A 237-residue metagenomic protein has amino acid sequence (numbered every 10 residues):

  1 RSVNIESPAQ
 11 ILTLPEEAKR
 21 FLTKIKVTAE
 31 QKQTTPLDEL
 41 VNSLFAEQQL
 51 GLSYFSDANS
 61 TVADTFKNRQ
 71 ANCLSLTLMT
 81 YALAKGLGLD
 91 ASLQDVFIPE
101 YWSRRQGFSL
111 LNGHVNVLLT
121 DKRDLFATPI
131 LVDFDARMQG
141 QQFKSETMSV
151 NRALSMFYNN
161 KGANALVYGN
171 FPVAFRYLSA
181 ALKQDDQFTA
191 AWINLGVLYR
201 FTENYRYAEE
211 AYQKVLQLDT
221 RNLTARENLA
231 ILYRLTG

Functional and structural regions predicted by a protein language model:
S2-D64: Secondary-structure boundary elements
L78-T147, N151: Hydrophobic/aromatic-rich core segments of domains that either
